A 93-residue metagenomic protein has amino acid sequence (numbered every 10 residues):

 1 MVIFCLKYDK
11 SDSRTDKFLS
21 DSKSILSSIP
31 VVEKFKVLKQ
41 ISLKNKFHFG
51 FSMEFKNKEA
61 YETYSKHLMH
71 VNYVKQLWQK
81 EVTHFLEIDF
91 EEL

Functional and structural regions predicted by a protein language model:
M1-L6: Active-site-flanking beta-strand signature of metal-NTP-handling nucleotidyl enzymes and homologous cyclase-like
Y8-S11, K44: Alpha-helix N-cap/loop-to-helix initiation residues
K10-D16, A60-T63: Short, conserved charged micro-motifs
F18-S20: Charged helix-capping and loop-helix junction motifs
S24-G50: Short, glycine- and small/hydrophobic-rich beta-strand elements in well-ordered beta-sheets
V32, E54-I88: An amphipathic, aromatic/His-enriched active-site/gating alpha helix that lines ligand/cofactor pockets
D89-L93: Short hydrophobic/aromatic patches at helix-to-coil boundaries
